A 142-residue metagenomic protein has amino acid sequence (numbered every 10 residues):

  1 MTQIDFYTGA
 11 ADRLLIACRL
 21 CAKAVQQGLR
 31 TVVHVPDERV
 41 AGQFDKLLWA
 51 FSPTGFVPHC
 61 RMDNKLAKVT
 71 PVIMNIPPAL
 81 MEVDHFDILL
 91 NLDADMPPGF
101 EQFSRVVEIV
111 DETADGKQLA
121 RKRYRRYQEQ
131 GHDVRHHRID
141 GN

Functional and structural regions predicted by a protein language model:
T2-Q26, R30-G99, E112, D133 (+1 more regions): Positively charged, polar, low-complexity stretches
S104-N142: Glycine-rich, aromatic-bearing surface loops/beta-hairpins
